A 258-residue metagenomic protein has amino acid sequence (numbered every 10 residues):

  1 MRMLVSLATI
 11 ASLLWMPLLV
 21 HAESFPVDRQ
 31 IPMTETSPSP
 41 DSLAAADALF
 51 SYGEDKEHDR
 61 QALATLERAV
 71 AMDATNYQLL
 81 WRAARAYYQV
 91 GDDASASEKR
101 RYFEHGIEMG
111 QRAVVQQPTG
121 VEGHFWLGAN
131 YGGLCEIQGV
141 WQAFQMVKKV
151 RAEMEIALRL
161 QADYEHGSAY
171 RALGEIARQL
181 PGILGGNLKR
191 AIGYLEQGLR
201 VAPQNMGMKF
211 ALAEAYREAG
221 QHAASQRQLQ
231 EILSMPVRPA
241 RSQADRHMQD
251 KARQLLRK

Functional and structural regions predicted by a protein language model:
L19-A71, Y77-A86: N-terminal leader/linker segments that initiate helical-solenoid repeat arrays
E23-P32, S168, Q179, G185-G186 (+2 more regions): Terminal, low-structured helical/coil segments at or just beyond the last alpha-helical repeat
A74, P118, A162-Y164, P203: Short coil turns that delineate tetratricopeptide repeat
L79, G123, G167-A169, M208: TPR alpha-solenoid repeat register
